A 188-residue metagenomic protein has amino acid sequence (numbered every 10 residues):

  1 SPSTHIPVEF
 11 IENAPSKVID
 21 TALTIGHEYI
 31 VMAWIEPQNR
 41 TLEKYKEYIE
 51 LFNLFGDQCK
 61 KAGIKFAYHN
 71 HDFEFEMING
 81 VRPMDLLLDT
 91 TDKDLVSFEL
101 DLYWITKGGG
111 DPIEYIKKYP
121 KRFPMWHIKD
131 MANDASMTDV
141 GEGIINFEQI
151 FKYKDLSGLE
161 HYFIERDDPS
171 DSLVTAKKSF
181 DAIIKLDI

Functional and structural regions predicted by a protein language model:
S1: Short, structured active-site "lid" loops
T4-S97: Active-site acidic/histidine proton-transfer and metal-coordination neighborhood in alpha/beta enzyme cores
G26, V81-L100, W104-I188: Histidine-acidic metal/acid-base catalytic patches
